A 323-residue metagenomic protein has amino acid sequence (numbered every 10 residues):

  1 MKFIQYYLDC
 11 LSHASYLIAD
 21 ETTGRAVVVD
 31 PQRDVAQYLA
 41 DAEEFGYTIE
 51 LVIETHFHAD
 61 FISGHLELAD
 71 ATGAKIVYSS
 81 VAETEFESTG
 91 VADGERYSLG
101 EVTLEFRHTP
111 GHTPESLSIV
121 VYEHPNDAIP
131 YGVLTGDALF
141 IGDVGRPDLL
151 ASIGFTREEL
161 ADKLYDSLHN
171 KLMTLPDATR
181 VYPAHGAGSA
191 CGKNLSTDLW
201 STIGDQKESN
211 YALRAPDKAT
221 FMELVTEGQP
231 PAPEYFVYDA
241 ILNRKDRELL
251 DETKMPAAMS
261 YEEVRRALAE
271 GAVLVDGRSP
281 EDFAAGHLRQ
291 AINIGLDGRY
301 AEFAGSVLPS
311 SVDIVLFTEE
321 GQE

Functional and structural regions predicted by a protein language model:
M1-T48, I119-V121, N126-D127, Y131-G136 (+1 more regions): Conserved beta-strand hairpin/beta-sheet module of binuclear metal-dependent hydrolase folds, prominently
K2-Y6, S15-L17, Y97-A128, G132-V133 (+1 more regions): Core dinuclear metal-dependent hydrolase active-site scaffold
V28-V29, I49-H58, V77-V81, H108-G111 (+4 more regions): Active-site neighborhood of phospho(di)ester-bond hydrolases with catalytic His/Asp-centered motifs
V28-V29, T135, V273-R278, A291-I294: Short hydrophobic beta-strand that contains or immediately precedes a catalytic carboxylate
P31-Q32, F57, V81, T113 (+7 more regions): Active-site metal-binding loops of divalent metal-dependent hydrolases
R33-V77: Active-site metal-binding motif and surrounding structural segment of the metallo-beta-lactamase
N126-A128, G132-V133, P147, G154-F155 (+1 more regions): Divalent-metal (often Zn2+) His-rich catalytic cores of metallo-beta-lactamase-fold enzymes
K207-H287, L296-D297, S306-P309, E319-E323: Flexible, polar/low-complexity N-terminal or interdomain linker segments that lie immediately upstream of folded
